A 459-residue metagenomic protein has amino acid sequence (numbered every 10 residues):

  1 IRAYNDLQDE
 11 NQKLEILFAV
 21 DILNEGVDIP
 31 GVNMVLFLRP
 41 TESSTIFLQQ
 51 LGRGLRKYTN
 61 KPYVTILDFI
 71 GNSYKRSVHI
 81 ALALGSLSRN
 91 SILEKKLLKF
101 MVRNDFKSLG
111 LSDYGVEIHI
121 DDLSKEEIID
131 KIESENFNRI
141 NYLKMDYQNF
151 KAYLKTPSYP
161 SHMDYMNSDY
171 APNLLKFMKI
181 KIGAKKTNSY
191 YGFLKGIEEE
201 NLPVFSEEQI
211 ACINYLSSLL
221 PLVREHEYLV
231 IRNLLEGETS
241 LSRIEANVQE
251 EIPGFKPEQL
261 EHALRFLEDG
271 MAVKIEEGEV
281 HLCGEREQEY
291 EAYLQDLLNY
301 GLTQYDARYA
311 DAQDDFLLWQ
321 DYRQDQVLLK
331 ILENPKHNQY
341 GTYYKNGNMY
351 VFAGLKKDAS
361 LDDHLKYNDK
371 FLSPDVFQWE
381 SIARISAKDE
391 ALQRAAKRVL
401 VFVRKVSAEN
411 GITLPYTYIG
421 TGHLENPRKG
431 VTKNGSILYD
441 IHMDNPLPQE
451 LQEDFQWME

Functional and structural regions predicted by a protein language model:
I1-L23: Conserved helicase ATPase core of P-loop NTP-dependent helicases/translocases
L17-V32, G52-G54: SF2 helicase motor core recognition
P30-M34, E42, T59-T65, A396-V399: Short glycine-/polar-rich loops that comprise or flank the Walker A/P-loop and associated switch/sensor motifs
S44-Q49, R53-L87: Conserved segment of the helicase C-terminal RecA-like domain
H79-E227: Long, largely alpha-helical accessory region at the distal end of helicase-like NTP-driven motors
P203, E207-L216, A312-P415: Acidic, glycine-rich low-complexity segments with interspersed aromatic residues
L234-G237, R243-K356: Charge-dense, extended regions
E409-E459: Compact mixed alphabeta submodule
